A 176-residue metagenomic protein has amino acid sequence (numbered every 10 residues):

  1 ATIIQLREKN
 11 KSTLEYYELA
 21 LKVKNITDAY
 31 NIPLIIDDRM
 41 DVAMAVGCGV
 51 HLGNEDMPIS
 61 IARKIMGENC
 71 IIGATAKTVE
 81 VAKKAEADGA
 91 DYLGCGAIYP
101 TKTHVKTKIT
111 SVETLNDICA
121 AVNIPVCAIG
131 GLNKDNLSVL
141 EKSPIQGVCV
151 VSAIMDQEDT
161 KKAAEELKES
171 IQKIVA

Functional and structural regions predicted by a protein language model:
A1-T2, Y30-I32, V46-C48, E68-C70 (+3 more regions): Short, well-ordered coil/turn segments that N-cap beta-strands
I4, A43, A85, L93 (+4 more regions): Conserved, mostly hydrophobic/aromatic
Q5, I35, H51, G73 (+2 more regions): Conserved beta-strand positions in the central sheet of alpha/beta enzyme cores
Q5-E15, A97-V105: Glycine-rich, proline-tolerant flexible connector loops at the mouths of alpha/beta enzymes
Y16-D38, N54, S60-K77, K106-K134 (+1 more regions): Alpha-helix-loop-beta-strand connector modules within alpha/beta enzyme cores
K24-A29, M44, R63-M66, E86-G89 (+1 more regions): Acidic (Asp/Glu)-rich catalytic clusters
A45-G47, L52, A74-A120, I124 (+2 more regions): Glycine/Thr-rich beta-alpha phosphate-binding loop at enzyme active sites
N54-K64, G94-K106, K134-L137, E141-S170: Glycine-rich phosphate-binding active-site loops on the catalytic face of alpha/beta enzymes
